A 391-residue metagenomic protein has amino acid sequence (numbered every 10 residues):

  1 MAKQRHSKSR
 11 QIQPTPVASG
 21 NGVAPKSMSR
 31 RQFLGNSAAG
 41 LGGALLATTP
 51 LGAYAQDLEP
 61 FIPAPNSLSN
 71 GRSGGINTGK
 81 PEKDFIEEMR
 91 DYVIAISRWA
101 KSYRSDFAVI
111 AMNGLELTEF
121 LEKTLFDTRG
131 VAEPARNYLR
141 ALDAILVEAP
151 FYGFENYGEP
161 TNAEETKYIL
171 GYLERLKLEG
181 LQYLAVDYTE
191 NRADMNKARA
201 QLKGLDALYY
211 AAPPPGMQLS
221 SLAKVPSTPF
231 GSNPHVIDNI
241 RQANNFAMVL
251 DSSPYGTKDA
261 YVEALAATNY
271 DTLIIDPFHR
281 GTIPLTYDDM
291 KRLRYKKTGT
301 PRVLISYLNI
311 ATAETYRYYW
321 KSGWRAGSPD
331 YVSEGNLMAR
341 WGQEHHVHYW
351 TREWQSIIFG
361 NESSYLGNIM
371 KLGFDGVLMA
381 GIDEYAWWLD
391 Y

Functional and structural regions predicted by a protein language model:
M1-Q32, A44-P50, Y54-Q56: N-terminal secretory signal peptides
S37-L45: Sec-dependent signal peptide hydrophobic core
L58-Y391: Glycan-processing catalytic domains of CAZymes
